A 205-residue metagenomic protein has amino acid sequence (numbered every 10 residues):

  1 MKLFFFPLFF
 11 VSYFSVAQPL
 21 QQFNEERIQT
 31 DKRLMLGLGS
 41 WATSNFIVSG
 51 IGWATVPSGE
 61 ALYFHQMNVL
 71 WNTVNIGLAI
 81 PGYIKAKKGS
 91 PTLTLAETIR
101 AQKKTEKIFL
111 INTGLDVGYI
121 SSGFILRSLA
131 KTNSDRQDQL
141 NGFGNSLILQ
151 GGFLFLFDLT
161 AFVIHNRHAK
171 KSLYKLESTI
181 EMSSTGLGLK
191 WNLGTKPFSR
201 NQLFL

Functional and structural regions predicted by a protein language model:
L3, P7-F10, V16-G37, I84 (+3 more regions): Replace "edges of transmembrane helices
D31, M35-F64: Long, highly hydrophobic alpha-helical transmembrane signal-anchor segments
W41-I51, W71-P81, K85, L115-S122 (+2 more regions): Membrane-embedded alpha-helical transmembrane segments of multi-pass integral membrane proteins
G59-N75: Loop-to-helix transition at the N-terminal end of transmembrane alpha-helices
